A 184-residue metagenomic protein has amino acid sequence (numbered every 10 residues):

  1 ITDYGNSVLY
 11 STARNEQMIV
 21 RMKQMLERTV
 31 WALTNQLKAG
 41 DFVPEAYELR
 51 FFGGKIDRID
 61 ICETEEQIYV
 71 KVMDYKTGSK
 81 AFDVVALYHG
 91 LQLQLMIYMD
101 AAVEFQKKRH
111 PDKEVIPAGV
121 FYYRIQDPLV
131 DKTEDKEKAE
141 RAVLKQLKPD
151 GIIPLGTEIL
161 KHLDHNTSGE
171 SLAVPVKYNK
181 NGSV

Functional and structural regions predicted by a protein language model:
I1-V184: Structural signature of nuclease core domains in nucleic-acid processing machines
